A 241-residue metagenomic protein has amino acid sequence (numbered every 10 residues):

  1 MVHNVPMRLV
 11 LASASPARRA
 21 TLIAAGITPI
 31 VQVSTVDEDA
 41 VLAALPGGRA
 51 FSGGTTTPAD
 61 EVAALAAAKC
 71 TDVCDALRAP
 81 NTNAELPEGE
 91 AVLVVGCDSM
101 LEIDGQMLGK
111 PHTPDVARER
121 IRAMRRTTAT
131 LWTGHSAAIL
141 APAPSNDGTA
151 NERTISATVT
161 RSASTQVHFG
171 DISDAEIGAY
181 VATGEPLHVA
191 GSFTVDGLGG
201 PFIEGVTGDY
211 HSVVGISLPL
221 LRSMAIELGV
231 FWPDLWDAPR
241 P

Functional and structural regions predicted by a protein language model:
M1-L93, Q106, P219-R222, E227-P241: N-terminal polybasic phosphate/anion-binding patch
V2-M7, L11-I27, T127, E152 (+1 more regions): GST superfamily/GST-like fold recognition
R18, M100-I103, L108, A138 (+1 more regions): Short, active-site-adjacent cap segments at secondary-structure transitions
L22, A66, D98, A117 (+2 more regions): Residue-level signal for inorganic ion chemistry
L45-G48, L101-I103, I155-A163, V206: Acidic/polar active-site rim loop that often engages polyanionic ligands
V95-C97, G134-S136, D196: Short beta-strand segments
S99-T130: Active-site-adjacent loop/tail segments of enzyme domains
R118-R126, T133-T160, S164-V167: Anionic-ligand binding region
